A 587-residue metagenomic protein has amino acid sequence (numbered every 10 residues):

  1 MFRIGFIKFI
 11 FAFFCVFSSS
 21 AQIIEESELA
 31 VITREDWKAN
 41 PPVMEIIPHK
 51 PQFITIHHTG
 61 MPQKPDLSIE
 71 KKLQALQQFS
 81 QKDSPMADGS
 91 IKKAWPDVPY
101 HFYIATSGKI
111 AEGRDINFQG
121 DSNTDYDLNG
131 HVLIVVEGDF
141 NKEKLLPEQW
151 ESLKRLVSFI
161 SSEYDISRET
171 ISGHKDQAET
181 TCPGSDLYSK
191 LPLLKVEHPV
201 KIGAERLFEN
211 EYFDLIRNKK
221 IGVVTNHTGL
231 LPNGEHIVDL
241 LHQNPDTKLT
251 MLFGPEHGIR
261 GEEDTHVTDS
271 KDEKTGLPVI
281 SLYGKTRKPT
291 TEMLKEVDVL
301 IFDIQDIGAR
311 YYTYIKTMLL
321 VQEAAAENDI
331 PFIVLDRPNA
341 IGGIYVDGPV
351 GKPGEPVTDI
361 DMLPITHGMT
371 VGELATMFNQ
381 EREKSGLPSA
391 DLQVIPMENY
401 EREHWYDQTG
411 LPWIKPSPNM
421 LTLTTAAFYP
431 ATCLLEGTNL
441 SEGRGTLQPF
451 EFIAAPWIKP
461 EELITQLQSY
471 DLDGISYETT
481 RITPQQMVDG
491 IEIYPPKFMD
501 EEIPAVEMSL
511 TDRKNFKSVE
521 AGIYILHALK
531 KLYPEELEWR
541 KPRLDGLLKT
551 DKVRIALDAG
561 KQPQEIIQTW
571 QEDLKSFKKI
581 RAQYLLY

Functional and structural regions predicted by a protein language model:
M1-I23: Bacterial Sec-dependent N-terminal signal peptides
Q22-I54, T59, Q63, T106-P199 (+1 more regions): Basic/polar, cationic surfaces and motifs that engage anionic cell-wall and phosphate/carboxylate ligands
Q52-H58, P99-A105, K109-G113, H131-V136 (+6 more regions): Structural recognition of the beta-strand scaffold that forms the well-ordered cores of secreted hydrolase catalytic
R260-T265, I333-E355: Glycine-rich, charge-decorated loop segments at or immediately adjacent to ligand/cofactor-binding or catalytic sites
T265-V297, A309: Glycine-rich oxoanion-binding loops at beta->alpha junctions
E355-Y429: Conserved anion/nucleotide-ligand pocket segment
Y400-M487: Glycine-rich, aromatic-lined ligand/substrate-binding cores of catalytic and carbohydrate-binding domains
A454-Q568: Conserved functional hotspot residues or short segments at active or partner-binding sites across diverse domains
